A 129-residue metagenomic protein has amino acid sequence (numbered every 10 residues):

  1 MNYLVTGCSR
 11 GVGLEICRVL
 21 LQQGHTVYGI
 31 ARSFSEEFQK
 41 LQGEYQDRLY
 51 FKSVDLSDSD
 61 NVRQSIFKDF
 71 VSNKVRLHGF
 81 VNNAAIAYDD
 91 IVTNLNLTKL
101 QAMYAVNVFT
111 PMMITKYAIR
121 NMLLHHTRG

Functional and structural regions predicted by a protein language model:
S9-R10: Conserved glycine-rich cofactor-binding loop
Q23-Q39: Conserved glycine-rich Rossmann-like NAD(P)H-binding loop of the short-chain dehydrogenase/reductase
Y45-D60: Rossmann-fold cofactor-recognition segment
R76-H78, M122-G129: Active-site loop of short-chain dehydrogenase/reductase
N83-D89: Conserved NAD(P)H cofactor-binding loop of Rossmann-fold oxidoreductase domains
I91-V92, K99-Q101: Substrate-binding pocket helix/loop in short-chain dehydrogenase/reductase
T115-K116: A short, exposed helix-loop element centered on a Lys and neighboring polar residues
